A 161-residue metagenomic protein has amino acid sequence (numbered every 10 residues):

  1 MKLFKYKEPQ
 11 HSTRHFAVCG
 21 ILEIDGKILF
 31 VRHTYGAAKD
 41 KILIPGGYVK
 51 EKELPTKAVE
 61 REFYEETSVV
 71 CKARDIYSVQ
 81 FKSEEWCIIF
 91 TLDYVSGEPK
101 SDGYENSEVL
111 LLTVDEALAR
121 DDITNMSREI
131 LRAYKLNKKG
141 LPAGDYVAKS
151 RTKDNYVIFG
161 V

Functional and structural regions predicted by a protein language model:
M1-C19: Acidic, metal-coordinating catalytic segment for phosphate/diphosphate chemistry, firing primarily on the Nudix
S12-R14, K82-E84, G103-N106: A generic structural micro-feature
F16-V18, G26, W86-I88, S107 (+1 more regions): Change "...and in nucleic-acid phosphodiester-cleaving endonucleases..." to "...and in nucleic-acid processing enzymes
E23-I28, A37-A38, K50, V69 (+2 more regions): Short, charged/polar surface micro-motifs in flexible loops or helix N-caps
I24-R61, E65, I158-V161: Conserved Nudix-box catalytic region and its N-terminal flanking loop in Nudix hydrolases and closely related
V69-S78: A short coil-to-beta-strand element that immediately follows conserved catalytic motifs
Q80-K100, L110-E116, I130-K138: Active-site-adjacent beta-strand/loop module that shapes the phosphate/pyrophosphate-binding cleft
S107-V161: Nudix hydrolase/Nudix homology domain
